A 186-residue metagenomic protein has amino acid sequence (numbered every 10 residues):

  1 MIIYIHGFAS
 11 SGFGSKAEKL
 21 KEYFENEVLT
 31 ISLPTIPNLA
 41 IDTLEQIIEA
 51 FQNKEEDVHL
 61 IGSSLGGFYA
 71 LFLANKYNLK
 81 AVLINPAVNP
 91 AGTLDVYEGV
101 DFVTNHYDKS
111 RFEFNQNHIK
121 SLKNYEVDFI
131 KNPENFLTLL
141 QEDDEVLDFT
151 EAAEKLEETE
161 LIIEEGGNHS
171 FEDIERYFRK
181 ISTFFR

Functional and structural regions predicted by a protein language model:
M1-K54: Active-site catalytic motif of lipid deacylating hydrolases and related acyltransferases
I2, E56-H59, F136: Generic beta-sheet signal
H6-S10, S64, E142: Active-site glycine-rich loops that stabilize anionic/oxyanionic intermediates across multiple enzyme folds
E18, L71, T150-A153: Active-site phosphate/pyrophosphate- and oxyanion-stabilizing loops and adjacent acidic/basic residues in soluble
V58-H59, K80-V82: Residue in the alpha/beta-hydrolase core beta-strand immediately N-terminal to the catalytic nucleophile
I61-G66, A70: Gly/Ala-rich beta-loop-alpha elbow adjacent to hydrolase catalytic centers
L73-Y77: Aromatic pocket-lining residues of Rossmann-like dinucleotide-binding sites
K80, P86-R179, F185: The alpha/beta-hydrolase serine catalytic core
